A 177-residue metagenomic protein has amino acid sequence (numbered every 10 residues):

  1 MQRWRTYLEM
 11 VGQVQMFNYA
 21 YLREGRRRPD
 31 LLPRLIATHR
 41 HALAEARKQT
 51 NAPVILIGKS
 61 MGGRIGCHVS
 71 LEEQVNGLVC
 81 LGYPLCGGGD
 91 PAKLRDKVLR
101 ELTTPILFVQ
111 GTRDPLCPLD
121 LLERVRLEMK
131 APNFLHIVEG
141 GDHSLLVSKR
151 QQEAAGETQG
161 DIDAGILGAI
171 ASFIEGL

Functional and structural regions predicted by a protein language model:
M1-V54, L145-A155, I162: Serine-hydrolase catalytic machinery in alpha/beta-hydrolase-like enzymes
R3, H68-V69: Active-site signature of alpha/beta-hydrolase-fold catalytic machinery across serine- and Asp/Cys-nucleophile hydrolases
P53-G58, L81: Short beta-strand immediately N-terminal to the catalytic nucleophile in serine-hydrolase-like folds
G58-G62, G66: Gly/Ala-rich beta-loop-alpha elbow adjacent to hydrolase catalytic centers
Q74-G89: A conserved short beta-strand
E101-T103, F108-Q110, D114: Short beta-strand/loop motif that positions the catalytic acidic residue of the alpha/beta-hydrolase fold
P115-L121: Conserved alpha/beta-hydrolase "acid-adjacent" motif
N133-L177: C-terminal catalytic histidine-bearing segment of alpha/beta-hydrolase fold enzymes
